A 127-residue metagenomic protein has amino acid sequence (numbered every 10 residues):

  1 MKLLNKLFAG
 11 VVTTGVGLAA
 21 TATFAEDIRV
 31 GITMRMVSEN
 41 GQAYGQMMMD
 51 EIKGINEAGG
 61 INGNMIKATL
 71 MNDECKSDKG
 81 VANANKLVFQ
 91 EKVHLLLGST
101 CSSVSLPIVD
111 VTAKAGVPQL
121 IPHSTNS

Functional and structural regions predicted by a protein language model:
M1-F24: Gram-negative bacterial Sec-dependent N-terminal signal peptides
A22-T33, E57-M65: Immediate post-signal peptide segment of exported/extracytoplasmic ligand-binding proteins
A25, G45-I52, V81-N85, V93 (+1 more regions): Extracytoplasmic/secreted envelope proteins and their assembly/folding machinery, especially bacterial periplasmic
V30-M49, M71-D78, T100-C101: Extracytoplasmic "Venus flytrap"
M34-V37, E51-I52, N56-G59, V88-E91 (+1 more regions): Sec/Tat-exported extracytoplasmic proteins
Q46-A68: Signal peptide-proximal N-terminal region of secreted/periplasmic/extracellular or secretory-lumen proteins
T69-H94: Short, well-structured alpha-helical segments in soluble
D78, Q90-S127: Extracytoplasmic ligand/sensor domains, especially the bilobed periplasmic-binding protein
